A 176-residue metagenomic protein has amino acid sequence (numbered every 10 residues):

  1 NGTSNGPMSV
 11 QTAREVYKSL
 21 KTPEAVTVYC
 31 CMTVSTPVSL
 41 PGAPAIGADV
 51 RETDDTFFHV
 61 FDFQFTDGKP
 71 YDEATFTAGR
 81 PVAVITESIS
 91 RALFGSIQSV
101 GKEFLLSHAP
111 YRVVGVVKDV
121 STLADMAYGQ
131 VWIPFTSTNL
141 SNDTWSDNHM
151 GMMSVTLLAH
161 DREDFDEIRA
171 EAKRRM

Functional and structural regions predicted by a protein language model:
N1-T36, G151-M153: Membrane-proximal extracellular/periplasmic loop immediately following the first transmembrane helix
G2-N5, G47, G79, S154-L157: Generic anion/oxyanion-binding catalytic loop in active/binding sites
T3, F76-A78, N142-T144: A short, ordered amphipathic alpha-helix with a cationic face
V10-Q11, L20, Y29-M32, S39-T77: The feature marks short, hydrophobic/small-residue-biased sequence motifs that occur predominantly
T22, I46, T77-G79, V100 (+1 more regions): Residue-level preference for short coil/turn positions at secondary-structure junctions
P23-E24, A48, Y111: A structural micro-motif
P37-G42, S107-A109: Short strand-coil-strand connectors
R51, D55-Y71, P81-M176: Mid-to-C-terminal secondary-structure elements that act as membrane-proximal/extracytoplasmic interface segments
